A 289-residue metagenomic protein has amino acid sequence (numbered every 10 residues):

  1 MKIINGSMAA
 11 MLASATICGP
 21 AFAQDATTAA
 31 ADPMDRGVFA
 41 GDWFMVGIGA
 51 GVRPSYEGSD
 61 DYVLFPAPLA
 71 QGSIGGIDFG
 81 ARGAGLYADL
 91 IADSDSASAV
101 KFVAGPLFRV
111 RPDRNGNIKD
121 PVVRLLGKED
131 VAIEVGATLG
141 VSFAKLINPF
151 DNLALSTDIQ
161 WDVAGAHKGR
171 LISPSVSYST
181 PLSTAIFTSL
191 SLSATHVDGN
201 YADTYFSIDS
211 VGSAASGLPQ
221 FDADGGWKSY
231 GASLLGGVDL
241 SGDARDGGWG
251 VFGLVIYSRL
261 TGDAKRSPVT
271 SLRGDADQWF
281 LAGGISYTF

Functional and structural regions predicted by a protein language model:
M1-A40: Cleavable N-terminal export/targeting peptides
Q24-D25, A30-W43, G58, I77-F102 (+4 more regions): Short loop/turn motifs that connect adjacent beta-strands in outer-membrane beta-barrel proteins
M34, G58-Y62, G116-V123, H167-I172 (+2 more regions): Outer-membrane beta-barrel translocator domains and adjoining extracellular loop/strand segments of Gram-negative
D42, Y62-P68, V100, E129-V135 (+3 more regions): Residues that define the transmembrane beta-barrel architecture of outer-membrane proteins
D42-I48, P68, F79, F102-P106 (+6 more regions): Transmembrane beta-strands of outer-membrane beta-barrel proteins
V46-P54, D78-A88, D120-R124, N152-V163: Transmembrane beta-strand segments that form the barrel wall of outer-membrane beta-barrel proteins
I48-V52, P68-I74, L86-A92, P106 (+6 more regions): Residues on the lipid-exposed face of transmembrane beta-strands in outer-membrane beta-barrel proteins
V141-K145, D162-G250, Y257-K265, Y287-F289: Outer-membrane beta-barrel transmembrane domain signature
